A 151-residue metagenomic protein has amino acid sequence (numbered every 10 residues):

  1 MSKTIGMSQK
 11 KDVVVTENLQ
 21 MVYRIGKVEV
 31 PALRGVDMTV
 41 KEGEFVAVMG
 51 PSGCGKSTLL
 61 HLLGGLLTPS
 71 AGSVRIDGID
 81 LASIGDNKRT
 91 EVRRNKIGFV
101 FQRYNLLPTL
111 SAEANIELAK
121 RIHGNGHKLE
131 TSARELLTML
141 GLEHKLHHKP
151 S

Functional and structural regions predicted by a protein language model:
Q9-V13, V22-G35, D86, H147: A short, flexible loop at the N-terminus of ABC-type nucleotide-binding domains that lies
K27-V30, L81-G98: ABC ATPase NBD coupling module
E29, G85, E113, L129 (+1 more regions): Signature (C-motif/LSGGQ) region and adjacent switch/coupling loops of ABC-type ATPase nucleotide-binding domains
M49-P51: The feature captures the beta-strand-to-loop junction immediately N-terminal to the Walker
G64: Helix-to-loop junction immediately C-terminal to a conserved catalytic motif
G72-D80: Conserved ABC transporter NBD signature motif
I79-D80, H127-H144: Conserved ABC ATPase "signature" region
L110-A119: Short coil-to-helix segment of the ABC ATPase nucleotide-binding domain corresponding to the Q-loop/switch region
